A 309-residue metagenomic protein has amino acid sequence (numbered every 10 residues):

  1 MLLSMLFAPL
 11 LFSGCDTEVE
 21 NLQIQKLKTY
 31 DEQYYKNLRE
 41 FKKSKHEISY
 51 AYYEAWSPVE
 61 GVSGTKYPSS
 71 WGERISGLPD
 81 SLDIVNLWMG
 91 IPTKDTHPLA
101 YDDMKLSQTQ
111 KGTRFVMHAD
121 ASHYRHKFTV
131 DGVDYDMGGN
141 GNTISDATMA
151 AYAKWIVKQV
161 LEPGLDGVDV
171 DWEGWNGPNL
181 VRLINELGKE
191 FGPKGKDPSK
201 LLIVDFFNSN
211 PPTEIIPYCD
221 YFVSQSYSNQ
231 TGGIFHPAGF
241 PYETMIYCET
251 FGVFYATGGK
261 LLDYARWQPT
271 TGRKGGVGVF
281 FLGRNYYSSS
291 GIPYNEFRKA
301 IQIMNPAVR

Functional and structural regions predicted by a protein language model:
M1-K45, A51: Bacterial Sec-dependent N-terminal signal peptides
C15-V19, W172-G174, R266: Low-complexity, compositionally biased segments
S44-Y264, T271-K274, G278-K299: Chitinase-like catalytic core of GlcNAc-active glycosidases
R298-R309: C-terminal domain-boundary segment and adjacent tail
